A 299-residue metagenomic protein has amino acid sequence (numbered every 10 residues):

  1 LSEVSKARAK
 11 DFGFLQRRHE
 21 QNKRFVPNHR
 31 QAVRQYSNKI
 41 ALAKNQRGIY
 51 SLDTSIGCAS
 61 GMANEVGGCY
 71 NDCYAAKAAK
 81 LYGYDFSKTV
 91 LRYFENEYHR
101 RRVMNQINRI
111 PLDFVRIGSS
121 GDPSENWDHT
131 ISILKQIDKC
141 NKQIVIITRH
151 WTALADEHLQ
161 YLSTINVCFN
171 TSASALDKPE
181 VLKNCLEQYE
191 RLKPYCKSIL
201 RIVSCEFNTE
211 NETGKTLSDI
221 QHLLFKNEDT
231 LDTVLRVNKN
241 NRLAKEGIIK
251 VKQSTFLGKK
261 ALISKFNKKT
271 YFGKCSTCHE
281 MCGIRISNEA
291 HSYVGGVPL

Functional and structural regions predicted by a protein language model:
L1-V26, T209-L299: Auxiliary Fe-S-binding modules of radical SAM enzymes
Q16, Q21-T164, V294-V297: Conserved Radical SAM active-site core
S60, N71, A75, S198 (+2 more regions): Residue-level detector of bioactive/disordered segments in secreted/extracellular proteins and virion assembly
E97-I263: Conserved AdoMet/S-adenosylmethionine-binding subsite of the radical SAM
